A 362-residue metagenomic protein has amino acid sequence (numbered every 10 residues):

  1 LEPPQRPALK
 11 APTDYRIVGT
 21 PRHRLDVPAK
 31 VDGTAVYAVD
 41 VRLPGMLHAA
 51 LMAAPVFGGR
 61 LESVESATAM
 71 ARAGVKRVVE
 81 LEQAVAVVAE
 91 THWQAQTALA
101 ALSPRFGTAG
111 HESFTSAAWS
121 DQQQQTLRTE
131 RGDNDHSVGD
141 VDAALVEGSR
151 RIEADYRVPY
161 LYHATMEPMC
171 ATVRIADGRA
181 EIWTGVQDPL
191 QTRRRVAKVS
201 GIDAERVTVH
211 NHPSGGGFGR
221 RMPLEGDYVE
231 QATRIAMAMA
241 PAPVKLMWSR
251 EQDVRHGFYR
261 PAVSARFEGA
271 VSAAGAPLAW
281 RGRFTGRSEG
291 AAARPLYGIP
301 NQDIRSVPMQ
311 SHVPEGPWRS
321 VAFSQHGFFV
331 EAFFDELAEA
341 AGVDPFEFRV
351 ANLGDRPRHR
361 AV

Functional and structural regions predicted by a protein language model:
L1-V362: Structural alpha/beta core scaffold segments of enzyme domains
